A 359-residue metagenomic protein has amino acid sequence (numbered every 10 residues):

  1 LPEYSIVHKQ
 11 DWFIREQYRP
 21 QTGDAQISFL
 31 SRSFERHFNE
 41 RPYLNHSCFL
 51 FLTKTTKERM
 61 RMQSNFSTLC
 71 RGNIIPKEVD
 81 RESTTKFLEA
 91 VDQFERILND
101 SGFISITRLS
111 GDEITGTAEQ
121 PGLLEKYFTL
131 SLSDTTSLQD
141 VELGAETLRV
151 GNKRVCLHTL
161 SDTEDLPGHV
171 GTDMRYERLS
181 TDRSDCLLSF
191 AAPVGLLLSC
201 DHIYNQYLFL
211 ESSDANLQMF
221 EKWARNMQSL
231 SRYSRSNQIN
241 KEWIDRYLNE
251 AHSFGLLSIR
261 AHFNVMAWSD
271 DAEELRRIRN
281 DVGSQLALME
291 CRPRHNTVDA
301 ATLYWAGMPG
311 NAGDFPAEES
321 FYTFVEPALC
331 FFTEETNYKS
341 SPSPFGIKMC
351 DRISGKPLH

Functional and structural regions predicted by a protein language model:
L1-T336: Extended, folded cores of ATP/NTP-driven motor/assembly subunits in large transport and secretion machines
A328-H359: Active-site-adjacent "gating/activation" loops or surface patches in catalytic cores
